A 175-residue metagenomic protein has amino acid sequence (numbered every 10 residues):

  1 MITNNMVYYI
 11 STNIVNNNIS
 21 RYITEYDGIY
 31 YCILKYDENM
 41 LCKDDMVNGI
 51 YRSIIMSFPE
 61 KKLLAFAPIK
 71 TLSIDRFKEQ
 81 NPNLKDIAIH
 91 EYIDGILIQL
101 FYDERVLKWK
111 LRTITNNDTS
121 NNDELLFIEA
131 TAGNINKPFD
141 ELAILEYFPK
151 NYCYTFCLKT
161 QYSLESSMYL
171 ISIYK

Functional and structural regions predicted by a protein language model:
M1-K175: Core nucleotide-handling region used for phosphoryl-transfer chemistry
